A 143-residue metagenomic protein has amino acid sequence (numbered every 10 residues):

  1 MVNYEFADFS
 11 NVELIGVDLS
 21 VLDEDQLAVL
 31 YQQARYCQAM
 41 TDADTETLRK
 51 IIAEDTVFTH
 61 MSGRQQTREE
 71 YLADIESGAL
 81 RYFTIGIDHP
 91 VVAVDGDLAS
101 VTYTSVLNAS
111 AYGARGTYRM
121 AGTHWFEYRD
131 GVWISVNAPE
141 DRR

Functional and structural regions predicted by a protein language model:
M1-D8, R119-R143: Short beta-strand edge/turn micro-motifs at domain boundaries
M1-E54: Short, low-complexity N-terminal intrinsically disordered segments enriched in polar/charged residues
L27, T45-V94, A114-Y118: A solvent-exposed, acidic/Ser-Thr-rich amphipathic alpha-helical stretch
Y36, G63, E140-R142: Residue-level detector of flexible, active-site-proximal loop/helix-junction positions within diverse enzyme catalytic
I52, S105-L107, P139-E140: Short beta-strand segments enriched in hydrophobic/aromatic residues within well-folded beta-rich domains
D97-D130: Exposed beta-sheet edge and beta->alpha loop/turn motif
